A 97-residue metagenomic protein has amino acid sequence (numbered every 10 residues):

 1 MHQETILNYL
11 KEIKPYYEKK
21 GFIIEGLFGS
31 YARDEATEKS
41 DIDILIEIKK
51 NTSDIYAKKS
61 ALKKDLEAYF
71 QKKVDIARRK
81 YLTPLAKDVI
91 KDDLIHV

Functional and structural regions predicted by a protein language model:
M1-I24, A32-E38, K49-V97: Catalytic core of pol beta-like nucleotidyltransferases
L27: Conserved histidines in hydrophobic membrane contexts and catalytic metal-binding motifs
